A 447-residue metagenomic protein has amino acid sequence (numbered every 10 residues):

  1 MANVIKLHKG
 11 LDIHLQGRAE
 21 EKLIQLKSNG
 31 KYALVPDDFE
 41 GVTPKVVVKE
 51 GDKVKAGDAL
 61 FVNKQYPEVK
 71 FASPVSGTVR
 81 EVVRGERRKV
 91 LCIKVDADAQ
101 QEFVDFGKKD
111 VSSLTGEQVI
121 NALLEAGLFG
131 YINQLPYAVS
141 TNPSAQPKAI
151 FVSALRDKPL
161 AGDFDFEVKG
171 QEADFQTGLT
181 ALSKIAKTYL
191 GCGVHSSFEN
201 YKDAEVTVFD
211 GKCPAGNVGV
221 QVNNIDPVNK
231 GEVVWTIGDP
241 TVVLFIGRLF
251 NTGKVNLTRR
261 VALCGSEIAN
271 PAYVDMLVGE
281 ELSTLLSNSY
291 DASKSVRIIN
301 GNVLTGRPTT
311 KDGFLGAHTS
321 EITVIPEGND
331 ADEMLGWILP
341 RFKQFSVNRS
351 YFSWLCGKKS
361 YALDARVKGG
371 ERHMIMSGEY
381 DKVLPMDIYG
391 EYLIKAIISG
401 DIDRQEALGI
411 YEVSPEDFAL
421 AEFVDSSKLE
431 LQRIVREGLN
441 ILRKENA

Functional and structural regions predicted by a protein language model:
M1-V47, V62: N-terminal, Lys/Arg-enriched amphipathic/low-complexity engagement segments that precede the first folded domain
V42, S73, K89: Exposed loop/turn and edge beta-strand positions of beta-sandwich/beta-sheet ligand-binding modules
V42, V48, Q65-E68, N270: Short, solvent-exposed loop/turn positions at domain surfaces that link secondary-structure elements or cap domain
V48-V62, E81: Short, well-structured beta-strand-loop connectors
E68-S76: Short coil-to-beta-strand transition motifs
V69, V83-A447: Buried, small/hydrophobic-residue-enriched core segments of structured protein domains
